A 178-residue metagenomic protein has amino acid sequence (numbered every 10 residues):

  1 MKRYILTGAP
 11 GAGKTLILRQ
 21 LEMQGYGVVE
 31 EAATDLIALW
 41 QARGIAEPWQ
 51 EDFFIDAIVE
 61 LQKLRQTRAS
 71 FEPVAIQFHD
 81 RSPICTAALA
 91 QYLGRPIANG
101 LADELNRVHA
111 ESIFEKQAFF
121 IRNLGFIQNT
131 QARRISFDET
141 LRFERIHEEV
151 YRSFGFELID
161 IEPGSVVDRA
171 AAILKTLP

Functional and structural regions predicted by a protein language model:
L6: Hydrophobic anchor at the beta1->P-loop junction of P-loop NTPases
P10: The conserved Walker
G13: Conserved glycine(s) of the Walker
R19-L61: Conserved substrate/cofactor phosphate-moiety recognition/catalytic segment in nucleotide-dependent phosphotransferases
Q20, V59-Q77, G100-E115: Short amphipathic alpha-helices and their capping/turn segments at secondary-structure boundaries
R43-A88: Conserved nucleotide-sensing/catalytic segment adjacent to the nucleotide-binding pocket in NTP-handling enzymes
G94-V167: A glycine- and Lys/Arg-enriched "phosphate-lid" helix/loop adjacent to the NTP-binding pocket of small-molecule kinases
